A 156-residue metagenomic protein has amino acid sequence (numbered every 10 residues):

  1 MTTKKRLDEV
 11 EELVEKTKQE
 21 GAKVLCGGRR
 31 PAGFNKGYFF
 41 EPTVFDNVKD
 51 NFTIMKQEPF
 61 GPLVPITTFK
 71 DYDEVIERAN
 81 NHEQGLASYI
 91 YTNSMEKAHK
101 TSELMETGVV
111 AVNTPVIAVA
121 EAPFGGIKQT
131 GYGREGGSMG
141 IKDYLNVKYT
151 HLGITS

Functional and structural regions predicted by a protein language model:
M1-K49, V112, I154-S156: ALDH superfamily catalytic-core signature
A32, F39-S156: Conserved C-terminal structural/oligomerization subdomain of aldehyde/semialdehyde dehydrogenase
